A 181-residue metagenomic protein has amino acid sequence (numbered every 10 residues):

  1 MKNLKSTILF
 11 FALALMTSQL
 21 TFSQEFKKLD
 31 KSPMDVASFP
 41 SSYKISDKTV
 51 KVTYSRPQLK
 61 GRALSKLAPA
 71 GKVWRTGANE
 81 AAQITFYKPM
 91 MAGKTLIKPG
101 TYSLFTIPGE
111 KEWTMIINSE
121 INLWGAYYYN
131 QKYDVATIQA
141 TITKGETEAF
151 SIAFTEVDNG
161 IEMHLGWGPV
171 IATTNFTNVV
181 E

Functional and structural regions predicted by a protein language model:
M1-F26: Bacterial Sec-dependent N-terminal signal peptides
L9, A37-I45, I84, K88-A92: Short acidic-hydrophobic surface loop/beta-edge motif
A12, L64, M91-G93: Alpha-helical interaction segments
Q24-R75, W124-E181: Primarily secretory-pathway and cell-envelope proteins
W74-L123: Mid-length scaffold segments of soluble, non-membrane domains
